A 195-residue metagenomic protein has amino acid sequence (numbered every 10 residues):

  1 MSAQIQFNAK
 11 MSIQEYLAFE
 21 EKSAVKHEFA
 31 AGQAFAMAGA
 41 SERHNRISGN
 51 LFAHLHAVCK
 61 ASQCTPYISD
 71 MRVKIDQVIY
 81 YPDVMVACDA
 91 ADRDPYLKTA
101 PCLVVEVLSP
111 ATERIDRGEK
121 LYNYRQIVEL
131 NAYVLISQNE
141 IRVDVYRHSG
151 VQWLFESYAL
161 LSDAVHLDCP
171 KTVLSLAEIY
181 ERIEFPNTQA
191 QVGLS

Functional and structural regions predicted by a protein language model:
M1-S195: Gly/Pro/Ser/Thr-rich low-complexity, intrinsically disordered segments predominantly at protein N-termini
